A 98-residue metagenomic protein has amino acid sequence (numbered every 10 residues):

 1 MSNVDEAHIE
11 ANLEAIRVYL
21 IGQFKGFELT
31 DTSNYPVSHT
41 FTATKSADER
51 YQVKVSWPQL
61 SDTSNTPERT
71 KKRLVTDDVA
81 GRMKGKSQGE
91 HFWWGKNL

Functional and structural regions predicted by a protein language model:
M1-D31, D62-V79, Q88: Negatively charged, low-complexity tracts enriched in Asp/Glu with abundant Ser/Thr
M1-N3, F92-L98: Short acidic DE-rich linear segments
R17-K54: Amphipathic, interaction-prone secondary-structure segments
F41, K54, S61, E90-W93: Compositionally biased, intrinsically disordered low-complexity segments enriched in polar/proline residues
K45, S56-P58, K96: Short loop/turn segments at strand-loop or loop-helix junctions that form parts of catalytic or ligand-binding pockets
E49-N65: Short, charged early-sequence alpha-helical segments and their helix-coil boundaries
